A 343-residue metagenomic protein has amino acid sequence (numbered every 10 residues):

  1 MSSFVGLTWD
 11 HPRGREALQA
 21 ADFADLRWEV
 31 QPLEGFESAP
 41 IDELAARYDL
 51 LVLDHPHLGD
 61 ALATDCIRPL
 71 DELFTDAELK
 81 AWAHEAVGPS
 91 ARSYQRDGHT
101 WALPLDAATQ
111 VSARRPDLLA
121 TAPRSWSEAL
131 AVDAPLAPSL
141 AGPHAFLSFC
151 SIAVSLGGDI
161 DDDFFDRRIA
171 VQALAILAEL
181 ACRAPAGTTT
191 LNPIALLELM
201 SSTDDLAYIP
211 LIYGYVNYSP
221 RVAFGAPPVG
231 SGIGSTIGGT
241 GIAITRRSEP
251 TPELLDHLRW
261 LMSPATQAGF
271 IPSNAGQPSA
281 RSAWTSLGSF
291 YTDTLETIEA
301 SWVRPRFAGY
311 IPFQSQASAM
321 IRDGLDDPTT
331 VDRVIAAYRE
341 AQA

Functional and structural regions predicted by a protein language model:
M1-H57, A341-A343: Conserved N-terminal structural module of periplasmic/extracytoplasmic solute-binding proteins
E37-Y48, T64, A131-V132, A181 (+2 more regions): Short helices/loops that flank or line small-molecule/ion binding pockets
L58-V111: Hinge/lid segment of periplasmic solute-binding proteins
W101-P104, Q110, S127-I169: Extracytoplasmic/periplasmic solute-binding protein
D162-L191: Glycine-centered hinge/linker elements that transmit conformational signals in sensory and ligand-binding systems
L180-E249: Extracytoplasmic/periplasmic substrate-binding proteins
T240-I311: Mature extracytoplasmic/periplasmic domains
F290-Q342: C-terminal capping/gating helix-and-loop segments adjacent to ligand/active sites or protein-protein/ligand interfaces
